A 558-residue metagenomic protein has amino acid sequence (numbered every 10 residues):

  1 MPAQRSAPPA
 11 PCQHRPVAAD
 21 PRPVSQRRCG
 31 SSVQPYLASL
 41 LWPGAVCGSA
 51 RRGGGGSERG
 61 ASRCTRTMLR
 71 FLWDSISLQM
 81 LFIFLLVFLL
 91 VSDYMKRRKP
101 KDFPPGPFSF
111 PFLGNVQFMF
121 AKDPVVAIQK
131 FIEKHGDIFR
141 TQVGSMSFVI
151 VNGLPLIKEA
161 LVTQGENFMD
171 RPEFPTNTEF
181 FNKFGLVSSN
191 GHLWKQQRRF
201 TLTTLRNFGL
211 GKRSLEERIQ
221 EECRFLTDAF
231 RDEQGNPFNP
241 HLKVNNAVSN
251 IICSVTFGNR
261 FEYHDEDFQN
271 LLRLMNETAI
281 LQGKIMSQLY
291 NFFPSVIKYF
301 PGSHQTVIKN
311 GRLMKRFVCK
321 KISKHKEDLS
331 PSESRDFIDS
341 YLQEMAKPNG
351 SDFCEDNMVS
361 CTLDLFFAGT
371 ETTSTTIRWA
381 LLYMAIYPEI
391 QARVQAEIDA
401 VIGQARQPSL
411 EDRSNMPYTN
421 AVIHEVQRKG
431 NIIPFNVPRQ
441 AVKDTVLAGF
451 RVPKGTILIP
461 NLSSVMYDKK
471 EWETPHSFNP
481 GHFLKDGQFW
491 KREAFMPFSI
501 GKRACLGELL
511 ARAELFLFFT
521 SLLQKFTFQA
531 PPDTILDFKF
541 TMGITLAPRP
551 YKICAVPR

Functional and structural regions predicted by a protein language model:
C64-L86, Q142-V149, G209-E221, R231-S254 (+8 more regions): Cytochrome P450
P100-M119, P124-L215, N239, V244-S254 (+1 more regions): Cytochrome P450 substrate-recognition site 1
V116-G136, L313-R316, Q407-G449, K469: Conserved cytochrome P450 K-helix E-x-x-R motif and the immediately C-terminal K′/meander segment
R206-L210, G235, N239, V248-S249 (+8 more regions): Conserved cytochrome P450 catalytic core segment spanning the I/J/K helices
V248, I252, F257, N310 (+7 more regions): Central I-helix of cytochrome P450 enzymes
A368, A448, K485-L515, K539-T541: Cytochrome P450 heme-thiolate "Cys pocket" and heme-binding signature region
P388-I390, K491, E508-L546: Cytochrome P450 heme-binding "Cys pocket" and the immediately downstream C-terminal segment
P460-G487: Conserved cytochrome P450 K-helix/beta-meander segment immediately N-terminal to the heme-binding cysteine loop
